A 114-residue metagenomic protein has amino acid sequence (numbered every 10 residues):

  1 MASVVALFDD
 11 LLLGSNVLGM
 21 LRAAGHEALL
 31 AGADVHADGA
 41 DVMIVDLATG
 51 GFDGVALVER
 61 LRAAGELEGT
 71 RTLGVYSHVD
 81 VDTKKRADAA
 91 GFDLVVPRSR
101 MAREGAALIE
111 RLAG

Functional and structural regions predicted by a protein language model:
S3-V42: N-terminal first-folded block
M43-V45, T72: Receiver (REC) domain switch-region micro-motif
V45-L61: Conserved phosphotransfer microenvironments
R62-E68: Conserved phosphotransfer cores of two-component systems
G69-V79: A short, hydrophobic beta-strand element within the central beta-sheet of small alpha/beta folds
V79-D93: Alpha4 helix (beta4-alpha4-beta5 surface) of REC/receiver domains from two-component response regulators
G91-R103: Output/docking surface of receiver
A107-G114: Receiver (REC) domain switch/output surface
